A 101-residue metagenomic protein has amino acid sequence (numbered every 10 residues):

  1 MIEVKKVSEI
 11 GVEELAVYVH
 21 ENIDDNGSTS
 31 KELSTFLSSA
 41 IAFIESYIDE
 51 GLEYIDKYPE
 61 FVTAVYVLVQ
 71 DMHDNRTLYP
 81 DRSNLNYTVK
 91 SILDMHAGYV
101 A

Functional and structural regions predicted by a protein language model:
M1-A101: Divalent metal-cofactor coordination and adjacent catalytic microenvironments
